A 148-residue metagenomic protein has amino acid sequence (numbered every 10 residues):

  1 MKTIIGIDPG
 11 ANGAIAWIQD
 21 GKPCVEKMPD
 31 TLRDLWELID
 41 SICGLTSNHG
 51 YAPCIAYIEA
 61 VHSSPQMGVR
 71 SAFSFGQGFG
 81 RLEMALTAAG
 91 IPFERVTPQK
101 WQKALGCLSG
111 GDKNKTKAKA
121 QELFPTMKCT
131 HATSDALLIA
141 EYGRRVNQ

Functional and structural regions predicted by a protein language model:
M1-Q148: Phosphate- and other anionic-substrate recognition elements at nucleic-acid/protein interfaces
